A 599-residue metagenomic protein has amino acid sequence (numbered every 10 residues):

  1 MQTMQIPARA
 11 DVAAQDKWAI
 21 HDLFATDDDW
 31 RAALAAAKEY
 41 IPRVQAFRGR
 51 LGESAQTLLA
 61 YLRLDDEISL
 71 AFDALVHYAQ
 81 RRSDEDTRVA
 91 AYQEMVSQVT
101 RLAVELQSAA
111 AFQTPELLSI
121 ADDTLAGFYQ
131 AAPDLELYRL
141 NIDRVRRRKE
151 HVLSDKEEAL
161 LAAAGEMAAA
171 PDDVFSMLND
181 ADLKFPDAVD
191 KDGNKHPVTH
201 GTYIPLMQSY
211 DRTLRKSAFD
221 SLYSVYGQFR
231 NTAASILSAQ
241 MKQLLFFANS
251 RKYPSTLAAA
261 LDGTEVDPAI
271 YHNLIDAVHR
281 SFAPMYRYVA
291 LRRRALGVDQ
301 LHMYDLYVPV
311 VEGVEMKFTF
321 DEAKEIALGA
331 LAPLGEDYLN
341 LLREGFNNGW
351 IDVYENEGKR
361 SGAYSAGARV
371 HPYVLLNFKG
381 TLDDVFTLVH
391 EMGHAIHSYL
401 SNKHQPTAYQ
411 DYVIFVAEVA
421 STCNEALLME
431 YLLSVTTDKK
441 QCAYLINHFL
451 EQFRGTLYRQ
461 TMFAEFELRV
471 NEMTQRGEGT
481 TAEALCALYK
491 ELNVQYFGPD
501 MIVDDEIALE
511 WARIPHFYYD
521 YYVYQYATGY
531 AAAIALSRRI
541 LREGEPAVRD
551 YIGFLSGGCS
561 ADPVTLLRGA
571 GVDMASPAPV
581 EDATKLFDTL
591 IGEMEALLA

Functional and structural regions predicted by a protein language model:
M1-G313, L597-A599: A well-structured
A10-A14, H21, A25, Q113 (+11 more regions): C-terminal, non-catalytic "cap/extension" segments appended to globular domains
W18-A19, M207-L222, A259-H272, D305-M316 (+5 more regions): Glycine- and acidic
S119-T124, Q240-F247, A290-D305, L339-F346 (+3 more regions): Short, glycine/acidic-rich hinge or "gate" loops at secondary-structure transitions that mediate conformational
D190-M207, M316-V389, G393-S398: Active-site-adjacent "gating/activation" loops or surface patches in catalytic cores
K252, K379-Y399, S421, A426 (+2 more regions): Active-site recognition of the HExxH zinc-binding catalytic motif
A295-P333, L339, N347, H397 (+4 more regions): Long, K/E/R/D-enriched contiguous segments that form extended
Y412-Q441, F449-E451, G455, G529: Post-HExxH zinc-binding segment in Zn-dependent metallohydrolases
